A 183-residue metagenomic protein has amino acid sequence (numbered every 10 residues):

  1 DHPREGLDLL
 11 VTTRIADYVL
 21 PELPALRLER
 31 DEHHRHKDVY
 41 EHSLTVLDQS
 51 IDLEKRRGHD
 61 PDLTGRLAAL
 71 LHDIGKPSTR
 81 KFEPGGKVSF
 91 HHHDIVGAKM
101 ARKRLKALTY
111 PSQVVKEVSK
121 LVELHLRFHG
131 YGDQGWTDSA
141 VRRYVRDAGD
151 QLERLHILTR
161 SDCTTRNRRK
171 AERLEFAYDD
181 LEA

Functional and structural regions predicted by a protein language model:
D1-R66, L70, I74-H92, V96-Q113 (+1 more regions): Glycine- and charge-enriched loop/helix tracts that form the active or gating conduit in phosphate/cation-handling
T12, P24-L26, K81-G86, S139-R142 (+1 more regions): Short alpha-helical "patches" and their helix-cap loops
E29-R35, Y110-E175: Histidine/acidic-rich helix-loop-helix segments that form or flank divalent-metal centers in metalloenzyme catalytic
L47-S50, A148, A183: A broadly tuned "polar low-complexity/structure-edge" signature
G58, D62, K103-A107, T164-A183: Charged substrate- and nucleic-acid-binding regions of tRNA-handling and nucleotidyl-transfer enzymes, centered on
